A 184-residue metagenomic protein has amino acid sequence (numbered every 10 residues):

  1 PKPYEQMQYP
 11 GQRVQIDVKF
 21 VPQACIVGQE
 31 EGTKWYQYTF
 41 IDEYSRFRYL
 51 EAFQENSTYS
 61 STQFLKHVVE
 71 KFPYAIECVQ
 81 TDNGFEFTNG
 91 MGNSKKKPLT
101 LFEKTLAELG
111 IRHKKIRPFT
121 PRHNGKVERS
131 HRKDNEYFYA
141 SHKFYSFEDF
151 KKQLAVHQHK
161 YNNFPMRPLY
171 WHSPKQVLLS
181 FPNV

Functional and structural regions predicted by a protein language model:
P1-I41, F47, Q63, Y74 (+1 more regions): Mobile-element integrase/transposase regions, centering on the N-terminal DNA-binding/Zn-coordinating module
K2-E5, Q12, K104, L109-I111 (+1 more regions): C-terminal domain-tail junction helix/linker
D17, F40, R46, L65 (+8 more regions): Mobile genetic element proteins and their domesticated derivatives, centered on retroelements and DNA transposons
V27, A52-F53, G90-K95: Short, solvent-exposed loop/turn segments at secondary-structure boundaries
T33-K34, L50-C78: Active-site beta-loop-alpha junctions of metal-dependent nucleic acid enzymes, especially the RNase H-like/DDE
F47-E51, K114-I116, A140: Short small-residue beta-strand/loop micro-motif enriched in glycine and branched aliphatics
K71, A75-E86, M91: Acyl-donor binding region in acyl/amide transferases
T81-N83, G92-K96, T100-L106, I111-E136 (+2 more regions): RNase H-like two-metal-ion nuclease catalytic core shared by retroviral integrases and related mobile-element nucleases
